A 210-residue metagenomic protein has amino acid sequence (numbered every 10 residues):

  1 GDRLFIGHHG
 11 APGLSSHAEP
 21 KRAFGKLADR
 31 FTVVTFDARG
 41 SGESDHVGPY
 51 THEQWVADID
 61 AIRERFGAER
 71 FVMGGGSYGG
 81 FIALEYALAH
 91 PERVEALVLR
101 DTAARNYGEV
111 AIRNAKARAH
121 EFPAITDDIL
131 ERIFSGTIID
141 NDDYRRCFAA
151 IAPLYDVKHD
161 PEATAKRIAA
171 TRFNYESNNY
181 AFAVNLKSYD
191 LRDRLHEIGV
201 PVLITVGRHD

Functional and structural regions predicted by a protein language model:
G1-H46, R63: Conserved HGGG/HGGXW glycine-rich cap/lid loop of the alpha/beta-hydrolase fold
T35-Y78: Active-site loop/oxyanion-hole signature of alpha/beta-hydrolase fold enzymes
E69-I112: Conserved hydrolase catalytic core segment
L97-S135, S177-Y180: Flexible "cap/lid" loop of the alpha/beta hydrolase fold
I133-N185, R194: Conserved alpha/beta-hydrolase catalytic His-Asp/Glu region
S188-G199: The feature captures the conserved acid-bearing segment of alpha/beta-hydrolase catalytic domains
I198, I204-V206: Short beta-strand/loop motif that positions the catalytic acidic residue of the alpha/beta-hydrolase fold
R208-D210: Acidic beta-to-alpha connecting loop that harbors the catalytic carboxylate
